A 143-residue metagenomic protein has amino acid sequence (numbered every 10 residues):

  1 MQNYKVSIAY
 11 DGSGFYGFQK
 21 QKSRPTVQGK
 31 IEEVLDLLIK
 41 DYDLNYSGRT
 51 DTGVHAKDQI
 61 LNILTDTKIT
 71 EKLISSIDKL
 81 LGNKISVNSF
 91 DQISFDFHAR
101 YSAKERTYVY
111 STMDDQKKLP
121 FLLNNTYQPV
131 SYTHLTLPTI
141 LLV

Functional and structural regions predicted by a protein language model:
M1-L135: Structured-RNA-binding interfaces characteristic of tRNA pseudouridine synthases
H134-V143: Single conserved hydrophobic/aromatic residue that forms the stacking wall/gate of nucleotide- or nucleobase-binding
